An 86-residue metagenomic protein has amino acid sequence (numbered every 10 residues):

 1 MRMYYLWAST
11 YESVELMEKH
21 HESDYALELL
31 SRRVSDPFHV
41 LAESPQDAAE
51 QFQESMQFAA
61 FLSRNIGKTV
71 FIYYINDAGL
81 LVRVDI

Functional and structural regions predicted by a protein language model:
M1-S35: Short aromatic-glycine-(Arg/Gly/Cys) micro-motifs in beta-strand/loop hairpins
R33-I86: Short, mixed-charge low-complexity intrinsically disordered segments
